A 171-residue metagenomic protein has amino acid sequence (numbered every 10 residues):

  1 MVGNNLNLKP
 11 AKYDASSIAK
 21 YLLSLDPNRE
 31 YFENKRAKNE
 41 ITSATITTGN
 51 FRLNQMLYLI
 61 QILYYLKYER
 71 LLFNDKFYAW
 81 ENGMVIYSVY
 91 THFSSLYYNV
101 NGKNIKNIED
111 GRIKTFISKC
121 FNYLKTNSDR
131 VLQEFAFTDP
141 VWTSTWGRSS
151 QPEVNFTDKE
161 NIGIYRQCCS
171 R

Functional and structural regions predicted by a protein language model:
M1-R171: Domain-edge interaction signal
